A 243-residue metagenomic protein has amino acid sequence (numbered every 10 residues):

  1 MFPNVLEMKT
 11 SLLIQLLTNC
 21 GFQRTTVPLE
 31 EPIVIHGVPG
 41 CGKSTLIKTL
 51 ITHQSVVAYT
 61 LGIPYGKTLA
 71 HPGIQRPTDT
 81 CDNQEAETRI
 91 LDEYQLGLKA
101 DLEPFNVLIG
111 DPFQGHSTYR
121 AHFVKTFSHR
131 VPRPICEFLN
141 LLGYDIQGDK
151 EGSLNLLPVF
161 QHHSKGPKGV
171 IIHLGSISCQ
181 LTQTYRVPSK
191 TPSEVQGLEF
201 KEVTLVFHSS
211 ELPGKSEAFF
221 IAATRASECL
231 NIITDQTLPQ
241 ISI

Functional and structural regions predicted by a protein language model:
M1-I243: The feature marks helicase ATPase cores and/or their adjacent C-terminal helical subdomains in SF1/SF2/AAA+ helicases
